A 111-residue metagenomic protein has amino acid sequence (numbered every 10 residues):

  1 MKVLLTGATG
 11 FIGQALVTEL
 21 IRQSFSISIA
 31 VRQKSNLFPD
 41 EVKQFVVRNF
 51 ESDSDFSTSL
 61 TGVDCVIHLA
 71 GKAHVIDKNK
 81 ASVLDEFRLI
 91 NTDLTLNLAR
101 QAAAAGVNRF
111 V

Functional and structural regions predicted by a protein language model:
M1-F25: N-terminal Rossmann NAD(P)H-binding glycine-rich loop of SDR-like oxidoreductase domains
V3-L5, V66, F110: Conserved hydrophobic beta-strands of the Rossmann-like cofactor-binding core in SDR/related NAD(P)H-dependent
T6, A30, R88: Active-site-adjacent beta-strand anchor residues
Q23, A105-G106: Helix C-cap/helix->beta junction micro-motif
F25-Q33: Conserved glycine-rich Rossmann-like NAD(P)H-binding loop of the short-chain dehydrogenase/reductase
S26, C65, N108: Residue-level detector of anion-binding/catalytic polar loops
N36-P39, K43, V47-A105: NAD(P)H-binding glycine-rich loop region in Rossmannoid oxidoreductase-like domains and their noncatalytic homologs
